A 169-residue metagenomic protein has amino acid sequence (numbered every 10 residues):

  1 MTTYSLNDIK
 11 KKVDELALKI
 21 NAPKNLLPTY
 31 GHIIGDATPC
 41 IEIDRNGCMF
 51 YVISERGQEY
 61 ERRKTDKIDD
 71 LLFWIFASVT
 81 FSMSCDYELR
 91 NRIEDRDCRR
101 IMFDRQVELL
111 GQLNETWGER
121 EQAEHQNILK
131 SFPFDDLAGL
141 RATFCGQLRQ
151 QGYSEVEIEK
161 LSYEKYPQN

Functional and structural regions predicted by a protein language model:
M1-N46: N-terminal "first-domain core" detector
T2, C85-N169: Intrinsically disordered, low-complexity, charge-dense segments enriched in Lys/Arg and Glu/Asp interspersed
K12, L16-K19, W74, L113 (+1 more regions): Residues that form generic nucleotide/phosphate-binding pockets
I41, M49, V79, M83 (+1 more regions): Short alpha-helix boundary/capping elements
G47-F50, E59: Hydrophobic residues embedded in beta-strands of well-ordered beta-sheets
G57-D66: A short, exposed loop/beta-hairpin motif centered on an aromatic-Gly-Thr core
D70-C85: Elongated alpha-helical scaffolds
